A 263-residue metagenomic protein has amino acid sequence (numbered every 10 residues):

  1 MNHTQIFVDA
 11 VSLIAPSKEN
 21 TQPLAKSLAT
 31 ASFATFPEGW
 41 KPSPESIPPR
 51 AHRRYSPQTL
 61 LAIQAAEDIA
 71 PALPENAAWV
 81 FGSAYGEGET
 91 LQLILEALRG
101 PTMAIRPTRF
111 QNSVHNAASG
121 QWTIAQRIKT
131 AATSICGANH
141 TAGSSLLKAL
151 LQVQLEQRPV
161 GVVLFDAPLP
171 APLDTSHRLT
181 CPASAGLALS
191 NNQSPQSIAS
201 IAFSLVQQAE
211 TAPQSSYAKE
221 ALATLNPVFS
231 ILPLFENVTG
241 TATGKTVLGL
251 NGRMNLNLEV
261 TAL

Functional and structural regions predicted by a protein language model:
M1-R109, S113-H115, S119-A131, L164-L263: Conserved "HGTGT" condensation-loop signature of ketosynthase/thiolase-family condensing enzymes that catalyze
I63-E67, C136-P159: Active-site-proximal alpha-helical scaffold in enzymes
